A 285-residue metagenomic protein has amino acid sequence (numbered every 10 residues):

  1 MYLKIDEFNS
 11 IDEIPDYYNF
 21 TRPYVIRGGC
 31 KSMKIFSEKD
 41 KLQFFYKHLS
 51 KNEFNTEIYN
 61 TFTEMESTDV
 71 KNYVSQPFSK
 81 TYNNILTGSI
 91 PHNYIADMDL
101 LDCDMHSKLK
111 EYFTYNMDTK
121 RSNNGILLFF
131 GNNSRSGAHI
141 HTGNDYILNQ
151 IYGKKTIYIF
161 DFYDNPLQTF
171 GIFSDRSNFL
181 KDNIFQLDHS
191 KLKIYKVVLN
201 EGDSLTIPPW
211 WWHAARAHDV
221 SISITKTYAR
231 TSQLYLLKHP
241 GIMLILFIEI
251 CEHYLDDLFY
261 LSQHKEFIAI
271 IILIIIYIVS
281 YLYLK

Functional and structural regions predicted by a protein language model:
M1-S204, A214-I278, L282: N-terminal accessory scaffold of Fe(II)-dependent oxygenases
